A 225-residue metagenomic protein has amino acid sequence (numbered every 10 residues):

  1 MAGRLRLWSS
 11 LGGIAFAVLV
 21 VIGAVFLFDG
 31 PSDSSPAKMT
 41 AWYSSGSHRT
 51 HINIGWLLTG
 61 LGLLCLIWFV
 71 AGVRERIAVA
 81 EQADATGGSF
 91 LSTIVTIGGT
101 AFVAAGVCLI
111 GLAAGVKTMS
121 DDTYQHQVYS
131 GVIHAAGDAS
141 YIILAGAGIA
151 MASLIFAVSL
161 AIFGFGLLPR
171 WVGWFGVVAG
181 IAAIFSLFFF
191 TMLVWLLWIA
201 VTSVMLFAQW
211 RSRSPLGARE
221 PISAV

Functional and structural regions predicted by a protein language model:
M1-V225: Hydrophobic, aromatic-enriched alpha-helical segments typical of multi-pass transmembrane helices
